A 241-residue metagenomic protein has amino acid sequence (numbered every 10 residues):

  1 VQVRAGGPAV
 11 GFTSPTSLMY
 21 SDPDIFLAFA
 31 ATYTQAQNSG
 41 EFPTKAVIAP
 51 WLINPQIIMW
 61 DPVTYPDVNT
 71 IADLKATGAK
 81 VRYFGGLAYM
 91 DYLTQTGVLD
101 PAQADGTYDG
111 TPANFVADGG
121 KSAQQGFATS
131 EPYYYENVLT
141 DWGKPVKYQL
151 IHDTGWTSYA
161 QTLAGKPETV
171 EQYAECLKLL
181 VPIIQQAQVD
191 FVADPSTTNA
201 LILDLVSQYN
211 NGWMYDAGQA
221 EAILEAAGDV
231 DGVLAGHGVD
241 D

Functional and structural regions predicted by a protein language model:
V1-D109, A113-D118, S122-G126, Q149-I151: Short, glycine-/small- and polar/acidic-enriched structural segments that line small-molecule recognition paths
A5, D22, L27-A30, T34-Q37 (+7 more regions): Sec/Tat-exported extracytoplasmic proteins
L27, Y83-L87, Q125-T129, E171-K178 (+1 more regions): Soluble non-cytosolic domains of exported or imported proteins
Q56-D67, S158-E175: A bilobed periplasmic-binding-protein/Venus flytrap-type ligand-binding module shared by bacterial periplasmic
Q125-G126, W156-G165, V181-Q185: Active-site-proximal catalytic alpha-helix in oxidoreductases
A128, P132-T154, S158: Extracytoplasmic/periplasmic substrate-binding proteins
E171-D241: Secondary-structure end/capping motifs
